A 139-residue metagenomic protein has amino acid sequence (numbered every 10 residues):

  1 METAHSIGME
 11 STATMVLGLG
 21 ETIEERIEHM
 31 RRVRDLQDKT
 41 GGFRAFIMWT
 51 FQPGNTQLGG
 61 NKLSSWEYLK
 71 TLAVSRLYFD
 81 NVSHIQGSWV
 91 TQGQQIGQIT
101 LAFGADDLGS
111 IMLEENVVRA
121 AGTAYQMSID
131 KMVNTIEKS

Functional and structural regions predicted by a protein language model:
M1-V16: Radical SAM/AdoMet-radical enzyme domain recognition
E2, I27-K39: Short amphipathic alpha-helices and their capping/turn segments at secondary-structure boundaries
T14, E21-T22, V118-R119: Short secondary-structure boundary/hinge segments and terminal tails
M15-G18, F51-P53: Short linear capping/connector segments at secondary-structure termini
L17-R32, V90-Q92: Active-site glycine- and acidic-residue-rich loops that bind and position anionic ligands or nucleotide-like cofactors
Q37-S139: Auxiliary Fe-S-binding modules of radical SAM enzymes
